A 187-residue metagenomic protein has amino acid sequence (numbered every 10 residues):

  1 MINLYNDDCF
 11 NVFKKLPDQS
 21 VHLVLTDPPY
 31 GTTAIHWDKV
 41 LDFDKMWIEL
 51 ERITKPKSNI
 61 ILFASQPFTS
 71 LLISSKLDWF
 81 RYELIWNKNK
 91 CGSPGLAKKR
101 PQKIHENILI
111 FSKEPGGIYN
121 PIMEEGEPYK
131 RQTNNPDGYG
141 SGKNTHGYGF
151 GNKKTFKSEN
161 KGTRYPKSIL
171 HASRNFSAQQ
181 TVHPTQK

Functional and structural regions predicted by a protein language model:
M1-K187: Core catalytic lobe of class I
